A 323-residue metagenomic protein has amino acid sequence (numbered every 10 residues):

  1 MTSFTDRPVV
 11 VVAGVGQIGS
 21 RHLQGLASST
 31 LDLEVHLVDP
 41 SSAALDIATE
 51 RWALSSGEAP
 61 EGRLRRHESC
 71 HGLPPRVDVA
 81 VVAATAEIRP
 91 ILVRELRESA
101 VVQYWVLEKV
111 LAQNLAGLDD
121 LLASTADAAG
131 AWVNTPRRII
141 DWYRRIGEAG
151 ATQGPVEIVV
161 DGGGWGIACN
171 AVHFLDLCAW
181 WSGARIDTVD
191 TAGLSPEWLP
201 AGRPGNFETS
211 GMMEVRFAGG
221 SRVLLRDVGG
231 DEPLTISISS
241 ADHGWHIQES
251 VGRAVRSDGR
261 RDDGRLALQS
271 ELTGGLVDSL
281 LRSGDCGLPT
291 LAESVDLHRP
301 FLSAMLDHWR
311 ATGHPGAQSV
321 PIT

Functional and structural regions predicted by a protein language model:
M1-E58: N-terminal Rossmann-like dinucleotide-binding module
M1-S3, V38, V79-V82, S279-T323: C-terminal helix-rich "cap/oligomerization" subdomain common to oxidoreductases
P8, L33, Q103, A129 (+1 more regions): Nucleotide donor/acceptor-binding cores
S20, Q24-S28, E50, R94 (+4 more regions): Short, well-ordered alpha-helices that flank and scaffold nucleotide-derived cofactor binding pockets
H22, L54-S124: Beta-loop-alpha module in the N-terminal Rossmann-like domain of NAD(P)-dependent dehydrogenases, especially those
C70-H71, V79-V82, V106-L107, L111-N170 (+1 more regions): A contiguous active-site-proximal alpha/beta segment in oxidoreductase catalytic domains
I158-D231, A292-D296: Rossmann-like dinucleotide-binding domain that binds NAD(P)(H)
R203-E208, V215-S279, D285-A292: NAD(P)-dinucleotide binding in Rossmann-like oxidoreductases
